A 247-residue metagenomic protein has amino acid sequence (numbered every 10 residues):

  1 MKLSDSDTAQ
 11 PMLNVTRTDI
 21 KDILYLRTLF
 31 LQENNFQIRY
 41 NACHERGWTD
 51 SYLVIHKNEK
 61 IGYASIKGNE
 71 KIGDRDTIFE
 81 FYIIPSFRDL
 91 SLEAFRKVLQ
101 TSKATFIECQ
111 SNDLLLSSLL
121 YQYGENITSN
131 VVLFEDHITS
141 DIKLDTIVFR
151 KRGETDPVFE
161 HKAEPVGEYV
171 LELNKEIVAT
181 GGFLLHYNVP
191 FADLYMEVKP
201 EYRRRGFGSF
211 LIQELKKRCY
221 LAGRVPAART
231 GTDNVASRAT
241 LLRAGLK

Functional and structural regions predicted by a protein language model:
M1-I38, E125-E172: Short amphipathic alpha-helix that is part of the acyltransferase structural core
I38-L99, G181-A192, E197: Conserved donor-binding loop and adjoining core beta-sheet/short helix segment in diverse acyl/aminoacyl transferases
Y82-S86, E108-D113: Structural motif
L90-A94, Y202, G206-E214: Conserved acetyl-CoA pyrophosphate-binding loop and the N-cap/start of the following alpha-helix in GNAT-like
E93-K97, N112-N130, S209, T232-K247: Conserved active-site alpha-helix within GNAT-family acetyltransferase domains
T101-N112, C219-T230: Conserved GNAT acetyl-CoA-binding A-motif
K151-E197, E201-R204: A mid-sequence, solvent-exposed acidic-amphipathic segment
Q213, K217, L221, R243: Short, well-ordered alpha-helices that flank and scaffold nucleotide-derived cofactor binding pockets
